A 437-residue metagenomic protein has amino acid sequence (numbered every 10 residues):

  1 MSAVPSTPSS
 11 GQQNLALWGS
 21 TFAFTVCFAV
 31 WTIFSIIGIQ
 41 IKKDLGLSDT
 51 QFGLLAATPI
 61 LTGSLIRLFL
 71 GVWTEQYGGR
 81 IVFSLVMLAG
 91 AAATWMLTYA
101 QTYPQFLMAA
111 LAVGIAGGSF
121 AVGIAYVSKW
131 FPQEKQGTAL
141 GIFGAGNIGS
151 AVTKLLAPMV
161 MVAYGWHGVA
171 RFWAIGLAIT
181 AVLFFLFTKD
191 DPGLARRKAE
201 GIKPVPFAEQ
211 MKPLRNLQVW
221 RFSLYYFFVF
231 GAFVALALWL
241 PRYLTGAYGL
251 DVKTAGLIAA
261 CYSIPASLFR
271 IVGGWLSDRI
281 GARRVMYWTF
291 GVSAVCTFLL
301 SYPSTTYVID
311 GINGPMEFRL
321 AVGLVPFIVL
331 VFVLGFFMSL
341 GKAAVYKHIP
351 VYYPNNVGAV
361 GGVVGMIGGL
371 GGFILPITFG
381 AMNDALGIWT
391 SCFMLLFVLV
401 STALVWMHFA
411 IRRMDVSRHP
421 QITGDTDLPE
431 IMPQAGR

Functional and structural regions predicted by a protein language model:
L15-D49, L236-P241, L375: Extracytoplasmic
T32, I60-L68, G118, S150-V152 (+2 more regions): Residue-level signature of mid-helix packing/kink "hotspots" within the transmembrane helices of 12-pass Major
F34-S35, L217-L268, K342: Extracytoplasmic gate region of multi-pass secondary transporters
L65-P104: Conserved MFS/SLC helix-loop-helix module at the cytosolic interface between two early adjacent transmembrane helices
A109-G146: Cytoplasmic helix-loop-helix junction between adjacent transmembrane helices in 12-TM secondary transporters
I142-P192: Helix-loop-helix hairpin linking two adjacent transmembrane segments in secondary transporters
L186-M211, V416-D427: Flexible cytoplasmic inter-helical loops of multi-pass small-molecule transporters
R283-V345: C-terminal transmembrane helical hairpin of 12-TM major facilitator-type secondary transporters
